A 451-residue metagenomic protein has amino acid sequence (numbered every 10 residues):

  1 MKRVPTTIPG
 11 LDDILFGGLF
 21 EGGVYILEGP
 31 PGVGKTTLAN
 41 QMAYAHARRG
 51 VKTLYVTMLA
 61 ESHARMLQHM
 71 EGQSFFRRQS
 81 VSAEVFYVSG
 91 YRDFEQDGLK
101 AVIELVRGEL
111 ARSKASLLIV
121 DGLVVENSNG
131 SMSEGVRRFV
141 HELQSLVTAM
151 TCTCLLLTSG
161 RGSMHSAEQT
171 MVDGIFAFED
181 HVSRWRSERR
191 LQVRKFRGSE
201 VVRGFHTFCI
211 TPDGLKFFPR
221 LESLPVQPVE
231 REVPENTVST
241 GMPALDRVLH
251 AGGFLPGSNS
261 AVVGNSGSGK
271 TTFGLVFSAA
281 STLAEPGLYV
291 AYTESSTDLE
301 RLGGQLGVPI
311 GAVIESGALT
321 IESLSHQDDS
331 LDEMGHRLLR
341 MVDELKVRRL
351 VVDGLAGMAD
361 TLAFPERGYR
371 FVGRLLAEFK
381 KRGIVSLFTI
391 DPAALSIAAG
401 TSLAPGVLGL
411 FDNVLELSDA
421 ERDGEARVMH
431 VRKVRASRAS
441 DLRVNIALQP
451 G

Functional and structural regions predicted by a protein language model:
M1-L67, E71, L224-L306: The Walker A/P-loop phosphate-binding site
K2, A111-S113, D180-S239, D343-L345 (+1 more regions): Conserved P-loop NTPase
V4-I8, D12, E21, T36 (+16 more regions): Amphipathic alpha-helical transducer elements in NTP-driven molecular machines
G22, R49-K52, S82-V85, T151-C152 (+8 more regions): Short glycine-/polar-rich loops that comprise or flank the Walker A/P-loop and associated switch/sensor motifs
Y25, E95, K100-M171, I175 (+1 more regions): P-loop NTPase motor core
Y25, L54-V56, F86-V88, L155 (+6 more regions): Hydrophobic/aromatic beta-strand patches that form the interior of the parallel beta-sheet core in alpha/beta enzyme
R49-G130, E285-L362: Conserved inter-motif catalytic segment of the P-loop NTP-binding fold
L59-H63, Y91-Q96, V124-E126, C154 (+13 more regions): Conserved nucleotide-binding/hydrolysis micro-motifs of P-loop NTPases
